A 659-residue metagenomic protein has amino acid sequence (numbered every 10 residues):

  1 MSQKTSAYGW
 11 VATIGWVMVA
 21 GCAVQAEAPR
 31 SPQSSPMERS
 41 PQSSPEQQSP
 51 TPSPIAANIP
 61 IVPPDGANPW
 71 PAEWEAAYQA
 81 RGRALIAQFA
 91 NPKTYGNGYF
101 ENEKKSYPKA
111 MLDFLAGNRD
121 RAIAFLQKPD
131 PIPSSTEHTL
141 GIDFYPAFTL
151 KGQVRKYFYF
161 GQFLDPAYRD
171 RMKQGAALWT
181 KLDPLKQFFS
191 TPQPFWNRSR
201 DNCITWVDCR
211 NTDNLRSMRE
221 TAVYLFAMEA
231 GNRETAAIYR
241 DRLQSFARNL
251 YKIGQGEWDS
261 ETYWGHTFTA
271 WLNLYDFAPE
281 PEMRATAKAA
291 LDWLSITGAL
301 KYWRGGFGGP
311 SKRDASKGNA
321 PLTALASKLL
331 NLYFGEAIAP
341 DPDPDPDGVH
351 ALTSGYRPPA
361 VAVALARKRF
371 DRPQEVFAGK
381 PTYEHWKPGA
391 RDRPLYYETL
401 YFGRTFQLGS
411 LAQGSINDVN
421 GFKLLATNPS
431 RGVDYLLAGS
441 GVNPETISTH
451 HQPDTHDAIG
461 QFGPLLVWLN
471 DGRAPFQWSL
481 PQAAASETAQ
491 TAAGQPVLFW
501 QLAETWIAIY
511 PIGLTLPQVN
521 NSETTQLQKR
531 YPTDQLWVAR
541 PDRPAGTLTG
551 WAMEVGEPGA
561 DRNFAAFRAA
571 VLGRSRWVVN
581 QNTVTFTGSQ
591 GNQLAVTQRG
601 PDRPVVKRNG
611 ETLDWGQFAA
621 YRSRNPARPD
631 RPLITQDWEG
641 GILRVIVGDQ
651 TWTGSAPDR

Functional and structural regions predicted by a protein language model:
S2-A12: Bacterial N-terminal signal peptides that target proteins for export
P32-P45, P50, P54: Intrinsically disordered, low-complexity proline-rich tandem-repeat tracts
P52-T212, M218, E336-R659: Ser/Thr/Asn(+Pro)-rich, low-complexity disordered segments
M111-L115, V154-Y159, T221-E229, T269-F277: Short glycine/serine- and small hydrophobic-enriched flexible loop segments
W196-W206, Q244-W258: Acidic/His metal-coordination segments adjacent to aromatic residues that form catalytic metal sites in metalloenzymes
D208-N232, R240-K252, H266-T267: Active-site-proximal cofactor/substrate-binding loop regions of enzyme domains
T262-G265, L272, D276, P281-P346: Extended amphipathic alpha-helical segments with heptad-repeat/coiled-coil character used for oligomerization, fusion
